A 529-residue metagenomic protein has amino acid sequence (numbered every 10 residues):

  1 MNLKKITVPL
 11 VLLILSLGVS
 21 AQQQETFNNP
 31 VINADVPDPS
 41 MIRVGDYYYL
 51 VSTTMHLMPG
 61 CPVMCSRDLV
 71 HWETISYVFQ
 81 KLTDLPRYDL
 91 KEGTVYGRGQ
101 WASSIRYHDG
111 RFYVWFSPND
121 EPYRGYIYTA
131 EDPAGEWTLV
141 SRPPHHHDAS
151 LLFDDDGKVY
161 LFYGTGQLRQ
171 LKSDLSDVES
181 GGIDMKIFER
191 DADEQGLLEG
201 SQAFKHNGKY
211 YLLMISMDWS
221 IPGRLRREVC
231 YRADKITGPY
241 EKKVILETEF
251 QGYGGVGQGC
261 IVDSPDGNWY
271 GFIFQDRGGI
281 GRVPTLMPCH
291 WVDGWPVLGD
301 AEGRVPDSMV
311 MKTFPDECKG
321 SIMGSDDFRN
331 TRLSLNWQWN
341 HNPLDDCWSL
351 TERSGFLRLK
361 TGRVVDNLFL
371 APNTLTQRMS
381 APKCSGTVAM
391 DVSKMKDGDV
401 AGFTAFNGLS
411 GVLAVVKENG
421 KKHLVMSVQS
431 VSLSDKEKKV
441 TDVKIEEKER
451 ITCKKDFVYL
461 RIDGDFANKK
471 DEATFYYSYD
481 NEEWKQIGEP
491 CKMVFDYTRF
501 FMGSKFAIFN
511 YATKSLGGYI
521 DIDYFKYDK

Functional and structural regions predicted by a protein language model:
M1-V8: Bacterial N-terminal signal peptides that target proteins for export
L12-S20: Hydrophobic h-region of N-terminal signal peptides that target proteins for export in Gram-negative bacteria
A21-K529: Carbohydrate-active catalytic/glycan-binding domains of CAZyme proteins, especially the secreted or lumenal ectodomains
